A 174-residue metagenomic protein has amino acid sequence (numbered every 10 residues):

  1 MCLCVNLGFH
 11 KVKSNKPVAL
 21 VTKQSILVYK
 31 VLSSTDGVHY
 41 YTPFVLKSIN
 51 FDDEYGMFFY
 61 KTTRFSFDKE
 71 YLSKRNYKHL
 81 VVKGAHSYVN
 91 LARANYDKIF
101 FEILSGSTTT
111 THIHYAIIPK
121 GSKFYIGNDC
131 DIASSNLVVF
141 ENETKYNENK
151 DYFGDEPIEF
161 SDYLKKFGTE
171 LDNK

Functional and structural regions predicted by a protein language model:
M1-A85, L91-K174: Conserved NAD+-utilizing ADP-ribose enzyme module
